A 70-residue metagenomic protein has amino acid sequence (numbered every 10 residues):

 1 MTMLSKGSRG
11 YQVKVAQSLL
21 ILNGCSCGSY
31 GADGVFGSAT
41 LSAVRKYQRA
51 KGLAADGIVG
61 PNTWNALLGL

Functional and structural regions predicted by a protein language model:
M1-G34, A39: Acidic, Ser/Thr/Pro/Gly-enriched interdomain connector segments
A16-L20, R45, W64: N-terminal, helix-rich and Lys/Arg-enriched segments in bacterial and organellar proteins
I21-Y30, R45-A55: Extended, structured, electrostatic nucleic-acid-contact surfaces
K46, K51-L70: Extracellular LysM carbohydrate-binding repeats and other cell-envelope/extracellular binding modules
